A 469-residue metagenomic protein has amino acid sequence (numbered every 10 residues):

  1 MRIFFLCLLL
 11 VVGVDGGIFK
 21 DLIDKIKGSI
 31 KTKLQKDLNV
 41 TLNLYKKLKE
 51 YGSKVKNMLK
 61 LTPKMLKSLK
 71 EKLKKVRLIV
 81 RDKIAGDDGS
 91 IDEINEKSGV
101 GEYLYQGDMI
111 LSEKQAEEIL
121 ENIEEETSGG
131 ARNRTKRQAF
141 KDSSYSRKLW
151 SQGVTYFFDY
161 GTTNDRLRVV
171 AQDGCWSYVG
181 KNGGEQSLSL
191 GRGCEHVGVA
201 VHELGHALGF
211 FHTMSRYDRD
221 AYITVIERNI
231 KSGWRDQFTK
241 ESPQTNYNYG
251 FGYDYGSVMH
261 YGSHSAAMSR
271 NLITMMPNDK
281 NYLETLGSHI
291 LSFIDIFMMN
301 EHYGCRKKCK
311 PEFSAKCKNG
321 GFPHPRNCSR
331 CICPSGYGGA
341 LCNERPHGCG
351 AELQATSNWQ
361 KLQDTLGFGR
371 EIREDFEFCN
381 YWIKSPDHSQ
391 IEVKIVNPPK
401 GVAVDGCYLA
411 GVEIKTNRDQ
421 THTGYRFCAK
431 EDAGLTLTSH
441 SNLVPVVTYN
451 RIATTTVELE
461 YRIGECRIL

Functional and structural regions predicted by a protein language model:
M1-C7: Sec-dependent signal peptide recognition, specifically the positively charged N-region followed immediately by
R2, G13-G161, R270-I273: Disordered inhibitory propeptide/activation segment of secreted metzincin zinc metalloprotease zymogens, centered on
F5, S68, V199-E203, D254 (+2 more regions): Acidic, Ser/Thr-rich intrinsically disordered and amphipathic helical segments
I18, L22, S143-Y145, A267-Y282 (+4 more regions): Long, disordered, Ser/Thr/Pro-rich
E126-F140, K148-L149, D159-M268, F376 (+1 more regions): Metzincin-family zinc-dependent endopeptidase catalytic domain
Y156, G205, M259, M299 (+1 more regions): Divalent metal-coordination and catalytic microenvironments
R219-I332, G338-A340, E344-H347: Metalloprotease/metallohydrolase-associated module, dominated by Zn2+-dependent proteases
K308-L469: Domain-level representation of secreted and single-pass membrane ectodomains enriched in extracellular protease systems
